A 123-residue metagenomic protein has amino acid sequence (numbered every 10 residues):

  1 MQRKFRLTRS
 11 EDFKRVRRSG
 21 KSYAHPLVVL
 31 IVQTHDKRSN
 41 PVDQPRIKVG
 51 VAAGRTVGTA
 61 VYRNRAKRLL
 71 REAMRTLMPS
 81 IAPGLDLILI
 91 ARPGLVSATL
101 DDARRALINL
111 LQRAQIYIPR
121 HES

Functional and structural regions predicted by a protein language model:
M1-S123: Positively charged, solvent-exposed patches that mediate nucleic-acid binding
